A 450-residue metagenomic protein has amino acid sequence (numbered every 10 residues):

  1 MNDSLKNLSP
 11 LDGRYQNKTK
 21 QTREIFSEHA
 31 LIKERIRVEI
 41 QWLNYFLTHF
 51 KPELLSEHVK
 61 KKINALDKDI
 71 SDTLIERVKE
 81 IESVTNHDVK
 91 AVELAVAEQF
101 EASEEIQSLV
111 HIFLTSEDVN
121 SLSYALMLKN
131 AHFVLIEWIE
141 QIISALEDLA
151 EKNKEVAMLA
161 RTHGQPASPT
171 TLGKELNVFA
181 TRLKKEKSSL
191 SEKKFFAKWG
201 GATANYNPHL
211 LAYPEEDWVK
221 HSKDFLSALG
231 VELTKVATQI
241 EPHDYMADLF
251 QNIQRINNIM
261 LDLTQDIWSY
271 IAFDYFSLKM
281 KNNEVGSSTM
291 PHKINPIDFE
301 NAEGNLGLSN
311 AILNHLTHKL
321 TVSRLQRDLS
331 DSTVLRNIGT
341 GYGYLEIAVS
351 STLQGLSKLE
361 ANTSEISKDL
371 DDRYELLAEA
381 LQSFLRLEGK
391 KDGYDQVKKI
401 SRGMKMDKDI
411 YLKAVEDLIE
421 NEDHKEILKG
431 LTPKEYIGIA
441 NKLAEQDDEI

Functional and structural regions predicted by a protein language model:
M1-K33, I81-N86, Y275, S287-I450: Glycine-rich cofactor/substrate-binding loops
M1-Y206, Y213-D224, G286, F299-N301 (+4 more regions): A helix-coil-helix interface module used to build multimeric assemblies and to scaffold catalytic/cofactor sites
W42-F46, A95, Q99, A145 (+16 more regions): Generic, well-ordered alpha-helical scaffold segments in large soluble proteins
V59, Q239, K398: Residue-level "edge-of-site" marker
S116, L210-Y213, A228, L233-A237 (+4 more regions): A structural signal for small-residue-enriched, beta-sheet-centric alpha/beta enzyme cores and oligomeric scaffold folds
S121-E137, E151, Q165-V322, R336-Y344: Charged, flexible cofactor/metal-binding loops and thiol motifs
A150, K154-A157, I271, R324 (+1 more regions): Coiled-coil heptad-register positions
